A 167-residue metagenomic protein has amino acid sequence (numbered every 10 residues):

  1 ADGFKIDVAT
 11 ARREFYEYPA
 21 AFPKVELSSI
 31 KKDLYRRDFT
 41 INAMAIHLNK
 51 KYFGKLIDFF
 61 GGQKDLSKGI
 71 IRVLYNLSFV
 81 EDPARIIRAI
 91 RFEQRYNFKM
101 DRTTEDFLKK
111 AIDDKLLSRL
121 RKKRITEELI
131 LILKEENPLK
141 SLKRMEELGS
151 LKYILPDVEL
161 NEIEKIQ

Functional and structural regions predicted by a protein language model:
A1-Q167: Catalytic cores of the polymerase beta-like nucleotidyltransferase superfamily and closely associated nucleotide
